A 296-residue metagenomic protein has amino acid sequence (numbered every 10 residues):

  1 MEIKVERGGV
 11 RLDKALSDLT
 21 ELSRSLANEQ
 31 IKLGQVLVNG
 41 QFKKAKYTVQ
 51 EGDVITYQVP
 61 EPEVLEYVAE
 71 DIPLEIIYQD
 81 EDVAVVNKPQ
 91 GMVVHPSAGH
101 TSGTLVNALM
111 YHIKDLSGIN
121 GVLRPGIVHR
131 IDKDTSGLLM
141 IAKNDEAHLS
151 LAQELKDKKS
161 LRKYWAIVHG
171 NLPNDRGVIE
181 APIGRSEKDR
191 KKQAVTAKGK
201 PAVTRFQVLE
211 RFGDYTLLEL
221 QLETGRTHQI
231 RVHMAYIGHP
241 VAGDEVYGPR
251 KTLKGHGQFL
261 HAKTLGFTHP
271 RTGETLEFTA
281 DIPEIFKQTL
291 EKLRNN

Functional and structural regions predicted by a protein language model:
M1-N296: RNA pseudouridine synthases
